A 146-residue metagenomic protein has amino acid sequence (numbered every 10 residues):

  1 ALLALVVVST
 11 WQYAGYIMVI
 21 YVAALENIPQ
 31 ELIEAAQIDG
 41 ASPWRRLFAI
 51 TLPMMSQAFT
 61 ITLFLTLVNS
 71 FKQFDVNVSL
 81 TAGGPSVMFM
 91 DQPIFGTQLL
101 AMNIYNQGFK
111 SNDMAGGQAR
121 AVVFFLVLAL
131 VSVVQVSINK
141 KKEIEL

Functional and structural regions predicted by a protein language model:
A1-L146: A structural signal for multi-pass alpha-helical bundles of membrane permease subunits that mediate small-molecule
